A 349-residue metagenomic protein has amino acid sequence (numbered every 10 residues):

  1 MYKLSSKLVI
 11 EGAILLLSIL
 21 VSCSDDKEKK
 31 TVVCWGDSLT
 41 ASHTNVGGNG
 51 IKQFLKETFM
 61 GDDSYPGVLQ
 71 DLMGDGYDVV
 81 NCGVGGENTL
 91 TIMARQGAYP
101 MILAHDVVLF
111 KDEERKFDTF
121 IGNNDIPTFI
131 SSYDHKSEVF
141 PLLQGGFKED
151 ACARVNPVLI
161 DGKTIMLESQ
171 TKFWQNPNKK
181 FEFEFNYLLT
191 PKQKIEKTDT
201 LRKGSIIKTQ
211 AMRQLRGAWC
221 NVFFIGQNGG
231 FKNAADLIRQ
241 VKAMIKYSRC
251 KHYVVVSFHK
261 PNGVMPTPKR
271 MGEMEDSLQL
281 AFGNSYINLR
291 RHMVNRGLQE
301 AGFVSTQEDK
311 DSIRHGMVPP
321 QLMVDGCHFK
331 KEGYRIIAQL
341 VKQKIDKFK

Functional and structural regions predicted by a protein language model:
M1-G12: Bacterial N-terminal signal peptides that target proteins for export
V21-S22: C-terminal motif of bacterial Sec signal peptides marking the signal peptidase cleavage site
K27-K29, F59-D75, R95-K349: Alpha-helical cap/lid subdomain in secreted, periplasmic, or secretory-pathway luminal O-acyl-processing enzymes
K30-L55, G85-T89: Catalytic nucleophile-elbow at a beta strand-turn-alpha helix junction centered on a G-D-S/GDSL motif, marking
D75-L90: A short beta-strand-loop structural module common to alpha/beta enzyme folds
